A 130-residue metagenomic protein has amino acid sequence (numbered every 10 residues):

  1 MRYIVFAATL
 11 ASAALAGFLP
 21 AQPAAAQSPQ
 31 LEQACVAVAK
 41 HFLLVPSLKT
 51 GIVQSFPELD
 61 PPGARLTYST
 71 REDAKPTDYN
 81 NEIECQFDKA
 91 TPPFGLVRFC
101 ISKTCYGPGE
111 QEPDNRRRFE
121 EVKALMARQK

Functional and structural regions predicted by a protein language model:
M1-A11: Bacterial N-terminal signal peptides that target proteins for export
A13-P23: C-terminal segment of classical bacterial N-terminal signal peptides
Q27-G51: Short, non-transmembrane alpha-helical segments in secretory-pathway proteins
L44-P46, T70-E82: Short, cysteine-centered beta-strand-loop-beta hairpins and adjacent loop/turn segments enriched in charged/polar
I52-P61: Acidic helix-start/capping segments at beta-turn-to-alpha-helix junctions
D60-S69: Short, hydrophobic/aromatic-rich segments at coil-to-beta transitions
T77-I101: A short, surface-exposed beta-strand/turn
F99-K130: C-terminal partner/receptor-binding element of secreted or periplasmic proteins
